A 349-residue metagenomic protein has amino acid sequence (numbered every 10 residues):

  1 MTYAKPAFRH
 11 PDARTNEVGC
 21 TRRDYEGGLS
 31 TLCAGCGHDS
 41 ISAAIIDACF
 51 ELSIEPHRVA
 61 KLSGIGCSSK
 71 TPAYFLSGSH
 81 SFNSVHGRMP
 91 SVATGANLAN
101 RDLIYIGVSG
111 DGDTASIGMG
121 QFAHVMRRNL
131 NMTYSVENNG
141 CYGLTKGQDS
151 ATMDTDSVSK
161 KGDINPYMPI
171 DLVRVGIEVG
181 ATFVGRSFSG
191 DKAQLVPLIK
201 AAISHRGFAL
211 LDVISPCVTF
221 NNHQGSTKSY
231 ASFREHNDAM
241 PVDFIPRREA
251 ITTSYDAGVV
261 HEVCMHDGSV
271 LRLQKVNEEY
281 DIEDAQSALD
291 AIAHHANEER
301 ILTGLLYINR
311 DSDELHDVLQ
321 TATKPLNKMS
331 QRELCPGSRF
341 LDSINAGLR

Functional and structural regions predicted by a protein language model:
T2-V18, T219-R349: Flexible, low-complexity linker and terminal segments
E17-V85: Active-site diphosphate/adenylate-binding microenvironment
C20, D102, S150-A202: Conserved thiamine diphosphate
L62-G64, V108-S109, T133-N138, S187 (+2 more regions): Short beta-strand segments
I65-C141, V196: Thiamine diphosphate
D113-S116, F188-V196, D281-E283: Active-site glycine- and acidic-residue-rich loops that bind and position anionic ligands or nucleotide-like cofactors
V175-K228, H294, L302-D313, D317-L319: Structural signature of the thiamine diphosphate
